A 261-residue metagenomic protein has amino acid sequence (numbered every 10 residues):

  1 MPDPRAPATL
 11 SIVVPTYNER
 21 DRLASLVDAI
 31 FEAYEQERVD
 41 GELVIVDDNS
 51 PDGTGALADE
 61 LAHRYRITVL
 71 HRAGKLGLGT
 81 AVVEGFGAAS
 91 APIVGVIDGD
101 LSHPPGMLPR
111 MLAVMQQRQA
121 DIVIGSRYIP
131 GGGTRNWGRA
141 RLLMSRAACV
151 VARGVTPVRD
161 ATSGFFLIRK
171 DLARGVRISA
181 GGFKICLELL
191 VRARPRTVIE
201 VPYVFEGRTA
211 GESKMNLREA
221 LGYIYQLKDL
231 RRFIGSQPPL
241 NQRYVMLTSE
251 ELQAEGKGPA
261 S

Functional and structural regions predicted by a protein language model:
M1-E32: N-proximal low-complexity "stem/linker" segments adjacent to membrane-targeting elements
M1-T9, V155, I178-S261: Hydrophobic helical membrane-anchoring modules
A8-L10, F31-V44, R66-I67: Short loop->beta transition adjacent to catalytic acidic/histidine clusters or analogous donor-positioning motifs
E19-R22, S50, P104: Donor nucleotide-sugar binding loop of glycosyltransferases
G41-E42, G55-A88: Conserved donor nucleotide-binding strand/loop of the catalytic core
D47-A56, L101: A conserved acidic beta->alpha catalytic loop
R72-A88, I93, S102-F183, R208-R218 (+1 more regions): Acceptor/aglycone-binding surface of glycosyltransferases and processive sugar-polymer synthases
